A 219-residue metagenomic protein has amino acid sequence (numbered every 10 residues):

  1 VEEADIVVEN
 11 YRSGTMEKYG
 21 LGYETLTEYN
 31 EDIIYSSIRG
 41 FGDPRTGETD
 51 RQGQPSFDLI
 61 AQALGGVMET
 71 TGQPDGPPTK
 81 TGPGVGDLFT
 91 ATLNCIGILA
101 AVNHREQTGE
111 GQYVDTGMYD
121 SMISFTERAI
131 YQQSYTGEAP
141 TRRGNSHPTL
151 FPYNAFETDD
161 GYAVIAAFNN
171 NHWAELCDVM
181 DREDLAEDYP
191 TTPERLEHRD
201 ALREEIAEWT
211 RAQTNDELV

Functional and structural regions predicted by a protein language model:
V1-E28: A structured beta-alpha segment of the ubiquitous adenosine-cofactor-binding alpha/beta core
E3, V7, A101, W209: Short alpha-helical functional segments enriched in proximate histidine and acidic residues
A4-V7, R45-E48, E197: Conserved N-terminal glycine/acidic-rich loop preference
Y11, T90, T141, R195 (+1 more regions): A generic structural signal for short
G14, E48, G86, P190 (+2 more regions): Conserved short-loop catalytic and cofactor-binding motifs
Y19-A163, A167-F168: Active-site-adjacent "lid/gating" segments in soluble enzymes
F151-V219: Aromatic-enriched alpha-helical interface/lid elements that frame and gate functional surfaces
